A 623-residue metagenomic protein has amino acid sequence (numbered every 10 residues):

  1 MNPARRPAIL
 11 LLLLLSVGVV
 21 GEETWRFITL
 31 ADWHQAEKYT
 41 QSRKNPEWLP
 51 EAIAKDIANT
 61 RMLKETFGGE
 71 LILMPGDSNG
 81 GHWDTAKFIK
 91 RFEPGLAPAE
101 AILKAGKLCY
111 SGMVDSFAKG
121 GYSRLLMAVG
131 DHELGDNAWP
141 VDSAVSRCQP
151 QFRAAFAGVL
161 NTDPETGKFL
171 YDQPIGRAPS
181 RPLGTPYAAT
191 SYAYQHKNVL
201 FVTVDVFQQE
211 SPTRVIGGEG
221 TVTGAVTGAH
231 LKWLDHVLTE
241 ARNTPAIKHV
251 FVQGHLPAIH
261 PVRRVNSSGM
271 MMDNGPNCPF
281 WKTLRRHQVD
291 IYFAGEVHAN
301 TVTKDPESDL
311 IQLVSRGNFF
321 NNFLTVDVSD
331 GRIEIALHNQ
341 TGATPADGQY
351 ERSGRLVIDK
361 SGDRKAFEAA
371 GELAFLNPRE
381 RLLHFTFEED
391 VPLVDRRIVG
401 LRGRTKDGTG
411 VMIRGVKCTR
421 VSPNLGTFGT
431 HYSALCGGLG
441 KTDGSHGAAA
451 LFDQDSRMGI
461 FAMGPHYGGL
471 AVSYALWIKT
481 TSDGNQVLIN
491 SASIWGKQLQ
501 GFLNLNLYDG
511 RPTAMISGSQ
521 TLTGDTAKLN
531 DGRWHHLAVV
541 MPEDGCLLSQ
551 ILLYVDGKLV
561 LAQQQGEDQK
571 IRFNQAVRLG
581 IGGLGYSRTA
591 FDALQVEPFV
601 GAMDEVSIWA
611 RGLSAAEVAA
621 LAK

Functional and structural regions predicted by a protein language model:
M1-I9: Bacterial N-terminal signal peptides that target proteins for export
L12-V20: Hydrophobic h-region of N-terminal signal peptides that target proteins for export in Gram-negative bacteria
V19-I102: N-terminal active-site segment of His-dependent metallophosphoesterases
T29-A31, I72-D77, R124-D131, V204 (+3 more regions): Active-site neighborhood of phospho(di)ester-bond hydrolases with catalytic His/Asp-centered motifs
T40, D84-T244, M271, P279-F280 (+2 more regions): Extended active-site neighborhood of metal-dependent phosphoesterases/phosphodiesterases
A241-V262: Short acidic, glycine-rich surface-loop motifs adjacent to enzyme active sites
N300-A374, I478: Binuclear metal-dependent phosphoesterase catalytic core
E372-K623: Extracellular glycan-associated modules
